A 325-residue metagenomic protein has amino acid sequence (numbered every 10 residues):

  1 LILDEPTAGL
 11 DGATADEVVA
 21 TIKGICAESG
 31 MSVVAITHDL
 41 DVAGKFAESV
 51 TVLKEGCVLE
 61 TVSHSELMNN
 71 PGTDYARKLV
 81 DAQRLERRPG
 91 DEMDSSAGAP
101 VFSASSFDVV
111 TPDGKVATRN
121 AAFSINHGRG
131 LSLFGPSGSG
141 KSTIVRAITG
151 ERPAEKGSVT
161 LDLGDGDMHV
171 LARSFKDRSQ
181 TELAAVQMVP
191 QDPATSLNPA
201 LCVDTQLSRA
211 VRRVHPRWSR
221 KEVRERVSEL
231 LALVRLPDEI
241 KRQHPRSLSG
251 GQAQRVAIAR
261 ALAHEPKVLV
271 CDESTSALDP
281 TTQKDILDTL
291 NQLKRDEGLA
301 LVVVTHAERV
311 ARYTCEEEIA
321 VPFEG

Functional and structural regions predicted by a protein language model:
G56, E324-G325: Conserved ABC ATPase "signature" C-loop
T61-V62: ABC ATPase "signature
T149: Helix-to-loop junction immediately C-terminal to a conserved catalytic motif
S158-T181: ABC ATPase NBD Q-loop/coupling interface
E222-E239: Conserved ABC ATPase "signature" region
H244-L248, Q252: Conserved ABC ATPase signature
E265: Conserved catalytic motifs of ABC-family nucleotide-binding domains
